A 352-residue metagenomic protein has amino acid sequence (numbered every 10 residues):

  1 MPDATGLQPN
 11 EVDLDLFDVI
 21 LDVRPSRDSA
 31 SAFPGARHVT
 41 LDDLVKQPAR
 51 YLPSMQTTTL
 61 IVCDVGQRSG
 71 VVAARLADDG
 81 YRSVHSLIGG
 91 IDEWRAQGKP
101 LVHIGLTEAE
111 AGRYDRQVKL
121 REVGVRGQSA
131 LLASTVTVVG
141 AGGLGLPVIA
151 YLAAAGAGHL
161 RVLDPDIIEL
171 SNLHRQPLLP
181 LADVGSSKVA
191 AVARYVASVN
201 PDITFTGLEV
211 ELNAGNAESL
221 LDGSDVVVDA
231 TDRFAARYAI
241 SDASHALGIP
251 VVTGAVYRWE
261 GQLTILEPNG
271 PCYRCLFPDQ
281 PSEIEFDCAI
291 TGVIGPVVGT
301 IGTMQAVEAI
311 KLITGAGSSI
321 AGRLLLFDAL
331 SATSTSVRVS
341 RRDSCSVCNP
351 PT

Functional and structural regions predicted by a protein language model:
M1-A4, V19, V23-R37, L41-T58 (+4 more regions): Adenine nucleotide-associated cytosolic modules
P9-F17: A short acidic-Thr-Gly-centered motif at the start of a beta-strand
R82: Acidic, glycine/polar-enriched metal-coordinating patches/loops that mediate binding to polyanionic ligands
S86-G90: Non-catalytic regulatory/accessory regions that flank a structured catalytic core
